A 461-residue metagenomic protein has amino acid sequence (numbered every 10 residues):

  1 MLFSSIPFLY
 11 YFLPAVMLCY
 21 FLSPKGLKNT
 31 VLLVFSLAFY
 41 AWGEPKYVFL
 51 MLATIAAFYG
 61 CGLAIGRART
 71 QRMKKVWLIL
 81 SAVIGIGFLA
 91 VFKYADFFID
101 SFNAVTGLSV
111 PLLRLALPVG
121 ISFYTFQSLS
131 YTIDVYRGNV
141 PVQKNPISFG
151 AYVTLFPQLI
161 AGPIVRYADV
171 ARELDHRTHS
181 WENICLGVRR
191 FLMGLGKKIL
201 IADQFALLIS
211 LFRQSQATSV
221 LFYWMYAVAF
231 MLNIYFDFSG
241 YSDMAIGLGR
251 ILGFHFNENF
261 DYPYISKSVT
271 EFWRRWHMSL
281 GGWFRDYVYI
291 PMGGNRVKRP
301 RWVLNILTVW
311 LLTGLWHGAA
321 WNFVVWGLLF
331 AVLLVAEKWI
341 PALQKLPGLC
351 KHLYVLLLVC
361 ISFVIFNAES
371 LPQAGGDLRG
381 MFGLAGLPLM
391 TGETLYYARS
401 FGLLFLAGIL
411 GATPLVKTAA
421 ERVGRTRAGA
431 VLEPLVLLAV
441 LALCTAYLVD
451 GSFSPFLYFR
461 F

Functional and structural regions predicted by a protein language model:
M1-R460: Membrane-embedded transmembrane alpha-helical bundles that form the catalytic cores of multi-pass lipid-modifying
